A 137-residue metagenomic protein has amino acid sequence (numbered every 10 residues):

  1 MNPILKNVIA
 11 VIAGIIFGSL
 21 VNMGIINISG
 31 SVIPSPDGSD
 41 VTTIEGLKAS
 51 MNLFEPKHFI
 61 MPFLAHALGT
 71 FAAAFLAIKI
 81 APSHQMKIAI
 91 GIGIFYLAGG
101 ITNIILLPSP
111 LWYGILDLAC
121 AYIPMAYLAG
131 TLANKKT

Functional and structural regions predicted by a protein language model:
M1-T137: Juxtamembrane/disordered regions of integral membrane proteins
